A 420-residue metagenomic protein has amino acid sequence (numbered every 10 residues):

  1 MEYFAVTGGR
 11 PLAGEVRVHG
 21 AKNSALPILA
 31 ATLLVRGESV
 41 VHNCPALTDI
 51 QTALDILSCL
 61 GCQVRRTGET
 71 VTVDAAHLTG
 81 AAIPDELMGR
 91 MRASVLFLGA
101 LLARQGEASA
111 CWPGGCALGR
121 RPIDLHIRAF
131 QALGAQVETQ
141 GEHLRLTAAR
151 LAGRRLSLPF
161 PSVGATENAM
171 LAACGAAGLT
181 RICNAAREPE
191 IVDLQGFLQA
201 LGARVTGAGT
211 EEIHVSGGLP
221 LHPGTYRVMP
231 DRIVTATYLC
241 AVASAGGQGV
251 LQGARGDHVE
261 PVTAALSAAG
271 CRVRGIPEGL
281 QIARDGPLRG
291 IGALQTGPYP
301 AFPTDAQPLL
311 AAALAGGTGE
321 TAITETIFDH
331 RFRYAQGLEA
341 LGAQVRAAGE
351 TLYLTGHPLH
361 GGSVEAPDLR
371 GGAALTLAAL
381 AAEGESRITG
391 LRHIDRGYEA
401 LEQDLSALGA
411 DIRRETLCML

Functional and structural regions predicted by a protein language model:
M1-L420: Short, structured segments at the rim of ligand-binding sites
